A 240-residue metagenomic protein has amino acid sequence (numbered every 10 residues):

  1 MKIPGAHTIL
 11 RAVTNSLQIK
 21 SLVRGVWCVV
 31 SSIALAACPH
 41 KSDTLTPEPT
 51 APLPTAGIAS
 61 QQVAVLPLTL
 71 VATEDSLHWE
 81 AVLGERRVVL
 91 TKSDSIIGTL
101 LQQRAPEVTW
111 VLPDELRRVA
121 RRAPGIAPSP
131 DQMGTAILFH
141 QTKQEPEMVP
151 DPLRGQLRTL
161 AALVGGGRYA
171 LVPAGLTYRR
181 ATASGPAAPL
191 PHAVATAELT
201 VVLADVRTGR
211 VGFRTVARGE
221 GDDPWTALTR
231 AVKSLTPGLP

Functional and structural regions predicted by a protein language model:
I3-W27: Bacterial N-terminal signal peptides that target proteins for export
G25-A36: Bacterial N-terminal signal peptides
C38-E74, S93-S95, P152-Y169, A174-P240: C-terminal/domain-edge helix-coil "capping" segments
L77-L171, R214: N-terminal segment of the mature soluble domain
